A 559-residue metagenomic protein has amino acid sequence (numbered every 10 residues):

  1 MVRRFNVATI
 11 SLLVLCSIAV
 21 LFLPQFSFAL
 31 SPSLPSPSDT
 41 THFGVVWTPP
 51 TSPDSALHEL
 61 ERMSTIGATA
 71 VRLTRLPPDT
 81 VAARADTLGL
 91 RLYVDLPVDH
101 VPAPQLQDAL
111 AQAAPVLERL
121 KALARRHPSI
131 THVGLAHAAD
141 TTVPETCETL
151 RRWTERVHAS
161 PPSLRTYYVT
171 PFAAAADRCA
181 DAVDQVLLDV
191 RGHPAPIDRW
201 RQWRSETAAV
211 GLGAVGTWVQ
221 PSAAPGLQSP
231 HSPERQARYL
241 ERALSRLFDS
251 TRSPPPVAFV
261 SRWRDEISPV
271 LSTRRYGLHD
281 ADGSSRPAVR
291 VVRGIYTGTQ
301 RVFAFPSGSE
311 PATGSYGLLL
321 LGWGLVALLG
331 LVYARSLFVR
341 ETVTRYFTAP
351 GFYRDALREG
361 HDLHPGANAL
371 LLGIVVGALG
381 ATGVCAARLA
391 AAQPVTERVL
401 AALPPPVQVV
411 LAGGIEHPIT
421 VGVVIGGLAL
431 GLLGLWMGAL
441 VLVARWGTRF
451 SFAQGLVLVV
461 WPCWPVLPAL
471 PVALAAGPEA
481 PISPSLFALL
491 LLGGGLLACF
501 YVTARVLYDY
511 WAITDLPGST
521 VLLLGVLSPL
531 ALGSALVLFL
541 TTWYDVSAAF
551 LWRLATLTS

Functional and structural regions predicted by a protein language model:
P32-A56: Boundary/entry segment of secreted carbohydrate-active catalytic domains
E59-M63, A68-P102, T149-L164: Aromatic-lined substrate-binding rim segments of carbohydrate-active enzymes
L117-P144: Active-site groove signature of glycoside hydrolases
T154-A175, G211-V215, F259-R262: Aromatic-lined carbohydrate-recognition surfaces of secreted/lumenal glycan-active proteins
A175-G226: Glycoside hydrolase catalytic-domain groove-lining segments
E206-L240, V260-R275: Active-site clefts of carbohydrate-active enzymes
S261-P311, Y316-L320: Aromatic-rich peripheral "rim/lid" segments of glycoside hydrolase catalytic domains that contact and position glycan
G414-G427, L435-W543: Hydrophobic alpha-helical transmembrane segments and adjacent short intramembrane/lumenal linkers of inner/organellar
